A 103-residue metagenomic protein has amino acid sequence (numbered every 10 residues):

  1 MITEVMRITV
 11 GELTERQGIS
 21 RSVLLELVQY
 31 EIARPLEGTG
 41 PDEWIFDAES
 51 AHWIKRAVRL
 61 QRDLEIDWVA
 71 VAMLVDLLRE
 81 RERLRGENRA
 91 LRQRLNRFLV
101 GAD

Functional and structural regions predicted by a protein language model:
I2-G11, E15, S22-L25, Q29-Y30 (+1 more regions): Arg/Lys-rich, alpha-helical DNA-contact motif
